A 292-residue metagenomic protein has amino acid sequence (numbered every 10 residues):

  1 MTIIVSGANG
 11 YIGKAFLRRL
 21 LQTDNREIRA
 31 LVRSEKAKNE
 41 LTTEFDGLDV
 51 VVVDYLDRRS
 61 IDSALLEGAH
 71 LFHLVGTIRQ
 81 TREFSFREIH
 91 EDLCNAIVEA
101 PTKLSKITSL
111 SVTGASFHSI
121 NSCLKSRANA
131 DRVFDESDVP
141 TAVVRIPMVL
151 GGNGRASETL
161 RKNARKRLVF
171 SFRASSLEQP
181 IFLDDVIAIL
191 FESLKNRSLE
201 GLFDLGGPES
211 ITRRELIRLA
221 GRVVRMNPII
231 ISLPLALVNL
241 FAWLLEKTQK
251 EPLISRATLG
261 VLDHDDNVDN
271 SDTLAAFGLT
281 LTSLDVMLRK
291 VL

Functional and structural regions predicted by a protein language model:
T2-T23: N-terminal Rossmann NAD(P)H-binding glycine-rich loop of SDR-like oxidoreductase domains
S6, L31, L74-V75, I107-T113 (+1 more regions): SDR active-site strand-loop-helix element
L31-K36, D54-Y55: N-terminal Rossmann-fold cofactor-binding loop
E44-A100, T113-F117: NAD(P)H-binding glycine-rich loop region in Rossmannoid oxidoreductase-like domains and their noncatalytic homologs
Q80, T113-K125, V149-G154: Conserved catalytic-site region of short-chain dehydrogenase/reductase
R132-N153, T159-K162: Conserved beta-loop-beta element that borders a ligand/cofactor-binding pocket
R155-A156, F172-K195, E200-G201: Substrate-positioning beta->alpha
I189, S193-I254, V268-L292: Mid/C-terminal beta-alpha module of Rossmann-like enzyme folds, strongest in SDR-family dehydrogenases/epimerases
